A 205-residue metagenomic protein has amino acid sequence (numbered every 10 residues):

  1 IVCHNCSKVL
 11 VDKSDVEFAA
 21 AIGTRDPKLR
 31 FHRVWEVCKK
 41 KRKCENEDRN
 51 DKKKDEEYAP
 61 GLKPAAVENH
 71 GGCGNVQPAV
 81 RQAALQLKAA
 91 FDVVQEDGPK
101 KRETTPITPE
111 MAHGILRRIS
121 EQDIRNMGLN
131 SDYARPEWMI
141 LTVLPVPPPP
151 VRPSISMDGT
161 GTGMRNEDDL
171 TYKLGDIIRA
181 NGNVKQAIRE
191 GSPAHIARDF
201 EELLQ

Functional and structural regions predicted by a protein language model:
I1-Q205: Conserved core architecture of multi-subunit DNA-directed RNA polymerases
